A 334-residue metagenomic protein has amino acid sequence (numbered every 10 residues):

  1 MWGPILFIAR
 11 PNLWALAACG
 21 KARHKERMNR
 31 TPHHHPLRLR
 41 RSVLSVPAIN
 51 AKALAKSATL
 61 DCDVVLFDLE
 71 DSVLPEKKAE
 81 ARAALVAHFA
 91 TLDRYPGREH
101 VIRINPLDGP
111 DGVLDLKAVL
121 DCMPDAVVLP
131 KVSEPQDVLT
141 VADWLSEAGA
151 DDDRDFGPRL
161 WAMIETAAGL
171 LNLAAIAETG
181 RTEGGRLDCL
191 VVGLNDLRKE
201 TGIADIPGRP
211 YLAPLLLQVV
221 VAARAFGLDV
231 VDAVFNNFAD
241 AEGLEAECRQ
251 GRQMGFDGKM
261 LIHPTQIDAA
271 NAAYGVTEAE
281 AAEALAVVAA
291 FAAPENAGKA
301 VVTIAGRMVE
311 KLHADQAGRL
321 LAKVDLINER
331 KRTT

Functional and structural regions predicted by a protein language model:
A15, K21-H24: Short, positively charged and aromatic/hydrophobic N-terminal segments
H24-T334: Expand to "…catalyze enediolate/carbanion chemistry for C-C bond making/breaking, isomerization, decarboxylation
